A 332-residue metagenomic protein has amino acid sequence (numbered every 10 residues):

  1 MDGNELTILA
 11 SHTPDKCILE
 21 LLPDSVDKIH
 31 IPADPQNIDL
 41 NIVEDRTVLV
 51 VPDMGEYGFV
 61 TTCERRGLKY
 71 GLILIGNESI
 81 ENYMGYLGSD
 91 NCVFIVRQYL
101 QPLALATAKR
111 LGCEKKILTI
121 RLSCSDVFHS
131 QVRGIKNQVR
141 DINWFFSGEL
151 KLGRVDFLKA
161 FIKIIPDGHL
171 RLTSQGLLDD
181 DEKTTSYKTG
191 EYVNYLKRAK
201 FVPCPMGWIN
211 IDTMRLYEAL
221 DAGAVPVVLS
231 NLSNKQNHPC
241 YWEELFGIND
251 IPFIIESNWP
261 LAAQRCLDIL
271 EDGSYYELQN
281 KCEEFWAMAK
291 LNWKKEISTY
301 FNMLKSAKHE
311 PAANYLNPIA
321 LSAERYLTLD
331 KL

Functional and structural regions predicted by a protein language model:
M1-Y217, D221-G247, I251, I255 (+1 more regions): Nucleotide-sugar donor-binding catalytic core of glycosyltransferases
L261-F285: Conserved donor-nucleotide binding/catalytic region of nucleotide-linked donor-dependent transferases
